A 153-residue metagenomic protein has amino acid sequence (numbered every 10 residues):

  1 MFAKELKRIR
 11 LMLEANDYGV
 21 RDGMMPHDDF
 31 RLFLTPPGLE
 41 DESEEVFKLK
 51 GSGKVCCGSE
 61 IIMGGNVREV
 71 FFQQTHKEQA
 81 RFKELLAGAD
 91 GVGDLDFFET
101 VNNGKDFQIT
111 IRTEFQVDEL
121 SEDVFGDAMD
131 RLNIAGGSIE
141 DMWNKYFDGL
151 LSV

Functional and structural regions predicted by a protein language model:
M1-K54: Charge-rich, low-complexity N-terminal segments
V55-S59, G104-V117: Glycine-rich, often proline-containing surface loops adjacent to acidic residues and nearby aromatics that form
E60-Q108: Short, internal acidic amphipathic alpha-helical interface segments that mediate docking to partner proteins
R68-F72, T113-E119: A short interface-forming secondary-structure element
I111, D141, K145: Glycine-rich and polybasic anion-binding loops at the starts of cofactor/ligand-binding domains
Q116-A128: A short acidic/glycine-rich loop-to-helix N-cap element
I134, S138: Long, contiguous binding/interaction regions
N144-V153: Short, highly charged C-terminal tails/helix-capping segments
